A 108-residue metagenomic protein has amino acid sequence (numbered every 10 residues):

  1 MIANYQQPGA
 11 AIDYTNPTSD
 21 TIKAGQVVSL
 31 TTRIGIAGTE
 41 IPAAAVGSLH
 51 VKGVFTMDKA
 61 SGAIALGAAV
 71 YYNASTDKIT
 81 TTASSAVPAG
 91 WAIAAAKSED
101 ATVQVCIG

Functional and structural regions predicted by a protein language model:
M1-G108: Surface-exposed, low-hydrophobicity beta-strand/loop segments enriched in small/polar/acidic residues
